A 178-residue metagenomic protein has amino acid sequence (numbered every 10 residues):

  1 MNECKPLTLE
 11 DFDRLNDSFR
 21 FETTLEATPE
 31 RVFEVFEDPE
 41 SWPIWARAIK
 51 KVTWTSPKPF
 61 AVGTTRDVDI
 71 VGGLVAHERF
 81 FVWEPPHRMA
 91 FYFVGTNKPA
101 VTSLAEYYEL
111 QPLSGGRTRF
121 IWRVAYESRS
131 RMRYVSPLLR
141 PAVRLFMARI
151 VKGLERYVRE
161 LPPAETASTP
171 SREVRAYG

Functional and structural regions predicted by a protein language model:
M1-S56, R175-G178: Hydrophobic ligand-binding cavity/cleft-lining segments
N2-C4, P43-I44, I70-R119, A125 (+1 more regions): Hydrophobic-ligand binding "helix-grip"
N2-E3, Y126-G178: A conserved amphipathic terminal alpha-helix motif
E22-E26, T53, D69, R79 (+1 more regions): Generic structural detector for well-ordered beta-strands
E30-E34, G115, K152, R156: Replace "anionic and nucleotidyl ligands
W54-K58, V94-T96: Short, solvent-exposed loop/turn elements at beta->coil junctions and helix N-caps that rim active or binding pockets
